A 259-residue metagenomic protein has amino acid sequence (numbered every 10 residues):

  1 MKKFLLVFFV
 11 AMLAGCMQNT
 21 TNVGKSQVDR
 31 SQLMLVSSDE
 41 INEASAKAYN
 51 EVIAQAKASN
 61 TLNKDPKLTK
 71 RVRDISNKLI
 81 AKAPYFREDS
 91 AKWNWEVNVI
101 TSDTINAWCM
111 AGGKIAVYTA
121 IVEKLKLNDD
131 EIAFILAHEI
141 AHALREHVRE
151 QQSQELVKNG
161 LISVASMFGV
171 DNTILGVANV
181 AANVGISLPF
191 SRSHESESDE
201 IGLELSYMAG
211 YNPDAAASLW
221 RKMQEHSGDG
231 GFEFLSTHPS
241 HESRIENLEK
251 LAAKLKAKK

Functional and structural regions predicted by a protein language model:
K3-F9: Sec-dependent N-terminal signal peptides
F4, C16-K259: A Zn2+-metalloprotease active-site environment signal
F9-V10, L251: Enrichment for repetitive, rod-forming helical segments
